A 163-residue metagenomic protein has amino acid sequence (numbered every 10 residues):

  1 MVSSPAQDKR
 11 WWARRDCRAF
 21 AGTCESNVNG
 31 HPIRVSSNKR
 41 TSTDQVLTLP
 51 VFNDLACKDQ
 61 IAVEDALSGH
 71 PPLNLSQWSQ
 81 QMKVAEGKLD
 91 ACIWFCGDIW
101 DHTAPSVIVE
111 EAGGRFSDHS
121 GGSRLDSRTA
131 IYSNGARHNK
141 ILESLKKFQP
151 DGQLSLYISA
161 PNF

Functional and structural regions predicted by a protein language model:
M1-Q81, I131-F163: Acidic beta-strand-loop-alpha-helix segment within the catalytic core of divalent metal-dependent phosphate-processing
R40-T41, E86, G122-R124: Short, flexible turn/loop "capping" segments at secondary-structure junctions
M82-E86, T103-E111: Hydrophobic residues within well-ordered alpha-helices
E86-A91, G113-R115: Alpha-to-beta junction loops
A91, E110, G135-A136: Short, hinge-like loop/turn segments at secondary-structure boundaries
W94: Short beta-strand and adjacent tight-turn residues that come in two discontinuous sequence segments and form the edges
I99-W100: Acidic donor-binding loop at a coil-to-helix junction in glycosyltransferase catalytic cores that engages
G113-T129: Acidic, metal-binding active-site segment of PIN/NYN-like and related structure-specific nucleases
